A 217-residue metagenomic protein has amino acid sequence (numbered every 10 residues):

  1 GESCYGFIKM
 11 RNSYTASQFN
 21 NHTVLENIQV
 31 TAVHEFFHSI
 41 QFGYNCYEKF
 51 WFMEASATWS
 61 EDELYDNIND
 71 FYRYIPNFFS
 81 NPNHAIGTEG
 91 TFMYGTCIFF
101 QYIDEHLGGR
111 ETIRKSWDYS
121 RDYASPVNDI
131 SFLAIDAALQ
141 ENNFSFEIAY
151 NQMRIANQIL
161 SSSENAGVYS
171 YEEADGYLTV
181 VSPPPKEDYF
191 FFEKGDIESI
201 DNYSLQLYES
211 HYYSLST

Functional and structural regions predicted by a protein language model:
G1-F19, A85-E89, E111-Y119, A149-E173: Hydrophobic transmembrane alpha-helix bundles
G1-K49, S56, N67-I68, A85: Juxtacatalytic substrate-recognition/specificity segment
Y5, Y14, F37, Y44-Y47 (+14 more regions): Sequence-level detector for tyrosine residue identity
K9, K49, R114-K115, R121 (+2 more regions): Context-gated lysine
E26-V30, N45-L107, E111, W117-Q152 (+1 more regions): Acidic/His/Gly-enriched intrinsically disordered linker/tail segments that often contain short helix/coil "MoRF-like"
Y123-T217: Beta/coil-rich, acidic/histidine-enriched accessory regions frequently appended to metallopeptidases
